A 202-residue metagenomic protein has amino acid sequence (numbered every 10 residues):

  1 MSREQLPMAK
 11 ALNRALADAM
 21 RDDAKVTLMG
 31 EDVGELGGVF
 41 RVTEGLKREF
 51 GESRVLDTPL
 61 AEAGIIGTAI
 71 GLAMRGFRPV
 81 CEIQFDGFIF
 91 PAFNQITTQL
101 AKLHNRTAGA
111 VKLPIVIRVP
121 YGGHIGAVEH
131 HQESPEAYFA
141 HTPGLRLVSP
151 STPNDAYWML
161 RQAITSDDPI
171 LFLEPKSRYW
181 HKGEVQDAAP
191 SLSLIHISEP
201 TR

Functional and structural regions predicted by a protein language model:
M1-G183, D187-P190: Thiamine diphosphate
S193-R202: Residue-level detector of conserved catalytic or cofactor/ligand-binding positions in enzyme active sites
